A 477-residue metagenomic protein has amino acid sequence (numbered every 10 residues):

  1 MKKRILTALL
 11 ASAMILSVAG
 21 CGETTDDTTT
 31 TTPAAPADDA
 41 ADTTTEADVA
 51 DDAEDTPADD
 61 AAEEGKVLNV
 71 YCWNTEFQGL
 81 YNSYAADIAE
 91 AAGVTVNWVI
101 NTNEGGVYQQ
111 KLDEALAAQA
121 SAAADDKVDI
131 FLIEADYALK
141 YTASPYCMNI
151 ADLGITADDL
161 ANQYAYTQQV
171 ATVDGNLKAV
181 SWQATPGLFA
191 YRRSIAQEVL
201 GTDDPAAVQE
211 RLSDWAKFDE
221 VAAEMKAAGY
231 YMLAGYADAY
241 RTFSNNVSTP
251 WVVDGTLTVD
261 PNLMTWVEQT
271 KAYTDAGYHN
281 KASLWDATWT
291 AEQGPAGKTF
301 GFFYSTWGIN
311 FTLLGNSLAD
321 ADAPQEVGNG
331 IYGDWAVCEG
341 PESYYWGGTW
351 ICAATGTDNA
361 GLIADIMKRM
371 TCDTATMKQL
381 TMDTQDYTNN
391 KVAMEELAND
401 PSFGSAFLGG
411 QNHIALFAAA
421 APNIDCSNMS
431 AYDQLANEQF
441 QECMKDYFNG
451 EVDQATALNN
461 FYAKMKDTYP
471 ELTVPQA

Functional and structural regions predicted by a protein language model:
C21-T32: Bacterial lipoprotein signal-peptidase II cleavage site
P57-A58, T75-N97, F440, L458: Short, polar/charged alpha-helical segment
D59-A62, G106, F131-L188, D219 (+4 more regions): Hinge/lid segment of periplasmic solute-binding proteins
A62-Y84, N101-G105, M429-Y432: Extracytoplasmic "Venus flytrap"
G79, D87, N316-A319, Y344-Y345 (+3 more regions): Mature extracytoplasmic/periplasmic domains
A85, T265-D365: Extracytoplasmic/periplasmic substrate-binding proteins
E90-Q163, N176, E198-L200, Q293 (+1 more regions): Extracytoplasmic "Venus flytrap"/periplasmic binding protein-like
N97, G154-D158, Q169-A239, W251-L284 (+3 more regions): Helix-loop-helix "hinge/cap" segment bordering the ligand-binding cleft or interdomain interface
